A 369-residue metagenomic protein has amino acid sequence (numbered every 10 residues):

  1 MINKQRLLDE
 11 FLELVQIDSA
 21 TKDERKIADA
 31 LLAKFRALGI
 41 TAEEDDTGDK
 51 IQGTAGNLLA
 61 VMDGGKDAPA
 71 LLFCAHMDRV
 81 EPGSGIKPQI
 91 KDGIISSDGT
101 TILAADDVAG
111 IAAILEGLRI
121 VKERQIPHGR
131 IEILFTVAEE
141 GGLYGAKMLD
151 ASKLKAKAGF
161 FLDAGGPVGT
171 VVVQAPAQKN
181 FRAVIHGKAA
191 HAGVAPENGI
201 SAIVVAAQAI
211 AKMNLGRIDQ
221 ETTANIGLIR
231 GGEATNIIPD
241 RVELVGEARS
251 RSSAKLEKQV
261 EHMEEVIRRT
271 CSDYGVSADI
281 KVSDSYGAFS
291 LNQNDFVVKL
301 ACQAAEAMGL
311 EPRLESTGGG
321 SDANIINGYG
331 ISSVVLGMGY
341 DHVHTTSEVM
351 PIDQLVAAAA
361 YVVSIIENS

Functional and structural regions predicted by a protein language model:
M1-R25, D284, D341-T345: N-terminal capping segment at the start of a domain
L7-L8, G56, I229, D240 (+1 more regions): Zn-dependent metallopeptidase/amidohydrolase metal-coordination segment
E13, L115-K122, Q208-N214, S364-E367: Short glycine/serine- and small hydrophobic-enriched flexible loop segments
A20-D67: A non-catalytic alpha/beta surface segment that caps or lines the substrate-entry region of metallo-dependent hydrolase
G48, M77-R79, L134-G142, A164-G166 (+2 more regions): Acidic, glycine-rich active-site loops and adjacent beta-strand->loop/helix elements that engage anionic groups
G53-T54, V61, D67-F135, S152 (+2 more regions): Active-site metal-coordination/substrate-binding segment of hydrolases, especially metallo-dependent peptidases
G85, K91-T101, A138-G287, T317: Midchain, well-structured core segments that form catalytic/ion-binding scaffolds
F289-A304: Short, low-order "capping/linker" segments at domain edges
